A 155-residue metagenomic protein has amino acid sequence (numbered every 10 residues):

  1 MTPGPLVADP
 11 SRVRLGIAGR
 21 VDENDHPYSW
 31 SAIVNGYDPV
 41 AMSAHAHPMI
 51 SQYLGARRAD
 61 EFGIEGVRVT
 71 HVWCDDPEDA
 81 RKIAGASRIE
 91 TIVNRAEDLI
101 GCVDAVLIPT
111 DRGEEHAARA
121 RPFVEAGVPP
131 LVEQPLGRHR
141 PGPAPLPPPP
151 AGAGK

Functional and structural regions predicted by a protein language model:
T2-E125: N-terminal glycine-/serine-/threonine-rich beta1-alpha1-beta2 phosphate-ribose binding loop of Rossmann-like
D104-D111, A117-K155: Beta-strand-loop-alpha-helix segment that lines the small-molecule cofactor/substrate pocket of alpha/beta enzymes
